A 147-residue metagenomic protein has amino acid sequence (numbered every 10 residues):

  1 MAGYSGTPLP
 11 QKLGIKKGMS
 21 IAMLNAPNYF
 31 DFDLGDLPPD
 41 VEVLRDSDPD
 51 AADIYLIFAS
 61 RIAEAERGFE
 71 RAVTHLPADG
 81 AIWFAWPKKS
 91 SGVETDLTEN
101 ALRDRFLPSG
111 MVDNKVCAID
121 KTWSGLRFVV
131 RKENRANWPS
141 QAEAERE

Functional and structural regions predicted by a protein language model:
M1-D36: N-terminal, charge-rich interaction modules
L9, K132-E147: Flexible, glycine-/basic-rich loop-and-beta segments that form/coincide with the SAM-dependent methyltransferase
S20, G80-W83: Short glycine-centered segments of the SAM/dcSAM-binding site in methyltransferase folds
L24, Y55-S60, A85-P87: Conserved beta-strand segments of the P-loop GTPase G domain that flank and frequently precede/overlap
V41-A52: Short acidic low-complexity segments
I62-R71: A short, conserved alpha-helix within the catalytic core of class I
L76-A78: Helix-to-beta-strand junctions that scaffold the AdoMet/dcAdoMet cofactor pocket in Class I SAM-dependent enzymes
W83-R127: C-terminal substrate-binding/active-site "lid" region of AdoMet-derived donor-dependent transferases
